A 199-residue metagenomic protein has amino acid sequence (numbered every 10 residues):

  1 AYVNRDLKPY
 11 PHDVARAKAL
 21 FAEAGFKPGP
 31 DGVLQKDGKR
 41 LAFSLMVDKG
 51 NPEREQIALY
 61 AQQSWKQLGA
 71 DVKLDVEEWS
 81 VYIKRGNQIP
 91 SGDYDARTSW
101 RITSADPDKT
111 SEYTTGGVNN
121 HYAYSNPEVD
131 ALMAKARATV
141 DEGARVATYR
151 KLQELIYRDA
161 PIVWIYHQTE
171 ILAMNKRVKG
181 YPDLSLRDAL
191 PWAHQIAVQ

Functional and structural regions predicted by a protein language model:
A1-P9, D13-K18, E53-Q62, I83-Q199: Detector for C-terminal structural segments
P11-S44: Immediate post-signal peptide segment of exported/extracytoplasmic ligand-binding proteins
G29-Q35, K73-V76, T148: Surface-exposed patches in mature extracellular/periplasmic domains of secreted proteins
R40-K49, V72-D75, D95: Short, well-ordered beta-strand elements
G69: Short glycine-rich hinge loops at helix-strand junctions in the catalytic core of two-component histidine kinases
D75-R85: Short helix-initiation/N-cap motifs at beta->coil->alpha
